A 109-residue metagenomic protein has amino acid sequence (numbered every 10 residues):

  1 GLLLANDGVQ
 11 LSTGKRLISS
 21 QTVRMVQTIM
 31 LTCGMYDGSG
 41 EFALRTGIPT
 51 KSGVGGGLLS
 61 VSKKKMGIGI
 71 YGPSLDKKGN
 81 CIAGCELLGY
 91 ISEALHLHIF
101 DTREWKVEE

Functional and structural regions predicted by a protein language model:
G1: A small/polar active-site loop signature that marks catalytic segments
A5-E109: Structured C-terminal helix/loop/strand segments within mature extracytoplasmic catalytic/sensor domains
